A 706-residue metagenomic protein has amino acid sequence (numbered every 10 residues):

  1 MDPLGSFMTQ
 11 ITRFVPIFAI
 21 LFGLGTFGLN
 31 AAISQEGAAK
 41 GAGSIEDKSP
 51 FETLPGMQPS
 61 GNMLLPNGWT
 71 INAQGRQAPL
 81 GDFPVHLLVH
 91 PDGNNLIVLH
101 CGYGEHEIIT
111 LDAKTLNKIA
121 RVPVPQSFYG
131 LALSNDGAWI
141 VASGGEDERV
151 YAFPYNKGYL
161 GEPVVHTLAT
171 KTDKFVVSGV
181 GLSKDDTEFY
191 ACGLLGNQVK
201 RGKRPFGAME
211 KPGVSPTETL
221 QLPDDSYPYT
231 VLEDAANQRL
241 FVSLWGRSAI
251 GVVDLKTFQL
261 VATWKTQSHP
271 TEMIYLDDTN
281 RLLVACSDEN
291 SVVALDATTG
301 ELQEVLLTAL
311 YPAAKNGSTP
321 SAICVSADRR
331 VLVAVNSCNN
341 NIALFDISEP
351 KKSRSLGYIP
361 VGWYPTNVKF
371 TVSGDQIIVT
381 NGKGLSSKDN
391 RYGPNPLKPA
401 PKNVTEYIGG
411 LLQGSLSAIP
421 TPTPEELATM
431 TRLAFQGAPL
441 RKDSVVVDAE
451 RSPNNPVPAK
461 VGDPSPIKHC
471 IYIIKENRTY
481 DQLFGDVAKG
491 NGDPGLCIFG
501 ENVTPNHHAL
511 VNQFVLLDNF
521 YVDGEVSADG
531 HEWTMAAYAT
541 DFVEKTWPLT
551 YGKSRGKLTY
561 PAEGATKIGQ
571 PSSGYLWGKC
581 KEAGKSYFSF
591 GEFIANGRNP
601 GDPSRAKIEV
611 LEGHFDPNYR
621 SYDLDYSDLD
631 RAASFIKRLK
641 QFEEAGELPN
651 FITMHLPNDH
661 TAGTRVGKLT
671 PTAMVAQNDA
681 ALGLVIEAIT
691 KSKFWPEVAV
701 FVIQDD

Functional and structural regions predicted by a protein language model:
D2-F18: Bacterial N-terminal signal peptides that target proteins for export
P3, P16, T70-Q74, V214 (+3 more regions): A short, polar/charged loop/turn motif at coil->beta-strand junctions and beta-hairpin connectors
L4-F7, T423, D628: Intrinsic-disorder-associated interaction segments
V15-G28: Bacterial N-terminal signal peptides
I17, I378-T380, S415-A418, N506 (+2 more regions): Generic recognition of well-ordered alpha-helical segments
I33-N454: Predominantly soluble domains enriched in secretory-pathway, periplasmic, or organellar proteins
T429-D706: N-terminal pro-sequences and low-complexity stem/linker regions of secreted or lumenal proteins
